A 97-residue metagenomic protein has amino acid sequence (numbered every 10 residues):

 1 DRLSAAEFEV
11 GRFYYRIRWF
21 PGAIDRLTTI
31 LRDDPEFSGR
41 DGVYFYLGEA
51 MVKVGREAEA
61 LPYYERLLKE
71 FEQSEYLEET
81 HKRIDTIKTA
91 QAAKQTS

Functional and structural regions predicted by a protein language model:
D1-R2, L31-R40, L68-K82: Short solvent-exposed coil/turn linkers within tandem alpha-helical repeat scaffolds
